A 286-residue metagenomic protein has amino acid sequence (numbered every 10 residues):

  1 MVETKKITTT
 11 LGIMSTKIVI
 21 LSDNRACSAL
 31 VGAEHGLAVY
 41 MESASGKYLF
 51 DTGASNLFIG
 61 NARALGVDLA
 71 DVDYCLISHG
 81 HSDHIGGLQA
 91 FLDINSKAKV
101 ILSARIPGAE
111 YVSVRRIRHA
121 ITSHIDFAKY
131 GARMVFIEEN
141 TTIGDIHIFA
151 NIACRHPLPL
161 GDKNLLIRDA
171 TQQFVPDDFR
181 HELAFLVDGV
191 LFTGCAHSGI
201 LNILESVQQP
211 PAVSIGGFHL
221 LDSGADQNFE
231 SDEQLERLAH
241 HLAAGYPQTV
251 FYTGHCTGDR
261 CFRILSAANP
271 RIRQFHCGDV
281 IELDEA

Functional and structural regions predicted by a protein language model:
I7, L11-L21, G144-F149: N-terminal amphipathic/basic leader segments beginning at the initiator methionine
G12-A29, H156, G161-P176, H219-S231: Glycine-rich phosphate-binding "P-loop"
T16-L65, D178-F192: Conserved beta-strand hairpin/beta-sheet module of binuclear metal-dependent hydrolase folds, prominently
L49-T52, V72-G80, I101-A104, L191-C195 (+2 more regions): Active-site neighborhood of phospho(di)ester-bond hydrolases with catalytic His/Asp-centered motifs
L57-G108, Q209-S214: Active-site metal-binding motif and surrounding structural segment of the metallo-beta-lactamase
H84, P176-G278: Cap/insert and terminal regions of metallo-dependent hydrolase folds
L88-D93, T141-T142, I200-Q208: Short amphipathic alpha-helices and their capping/turn segments at secondary-structure boundaries
I106-L183, L265, R273-E285: Metallo-beta-lactamase
